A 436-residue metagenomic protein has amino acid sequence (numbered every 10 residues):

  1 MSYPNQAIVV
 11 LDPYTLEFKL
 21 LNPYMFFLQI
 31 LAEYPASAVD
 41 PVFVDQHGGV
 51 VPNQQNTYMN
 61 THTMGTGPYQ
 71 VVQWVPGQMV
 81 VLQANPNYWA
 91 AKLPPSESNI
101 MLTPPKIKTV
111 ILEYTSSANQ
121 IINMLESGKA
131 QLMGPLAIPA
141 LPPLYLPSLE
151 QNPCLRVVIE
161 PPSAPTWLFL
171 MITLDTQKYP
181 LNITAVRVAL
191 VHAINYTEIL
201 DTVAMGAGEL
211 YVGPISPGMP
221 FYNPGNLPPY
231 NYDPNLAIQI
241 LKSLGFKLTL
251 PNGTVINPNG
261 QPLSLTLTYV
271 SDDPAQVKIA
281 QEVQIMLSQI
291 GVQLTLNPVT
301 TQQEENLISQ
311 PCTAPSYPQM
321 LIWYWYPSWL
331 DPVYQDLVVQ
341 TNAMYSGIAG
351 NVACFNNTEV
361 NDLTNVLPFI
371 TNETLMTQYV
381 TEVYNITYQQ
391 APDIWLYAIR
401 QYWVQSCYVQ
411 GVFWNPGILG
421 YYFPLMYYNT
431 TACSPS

Functional and structural regions predicted by a protein language model:
M1-H47, P68-V75, C407: Surface-exposed binding/hinge segments that line and control ligand-binding clefts or catalytic entry sites
Y14-L16, I121, E126-L136, L155 (+4 more regions): Alpha-to-beta junction loops
N22-Y24, V75-V80, A84, L168-L170 (+4 more regions): Detector for C-terminal structural segments
H62-S98, S116, I121, P234 (+2 more regions): Bilobed "Venus flytrap"/periplasmic-binding protein-like clamshell domains and structurally analogous long
G65, T103-K108, T184, P234-T266: Immediate post-signal peptide segment of exported/extracytoplasmic ligand-binding proteins
V72-Q83, I111-K178, T197, D201 (+1 more regions): Extracellular/periplasmic solute-recognition and catalytic clefts
P76, Y114-S117, L244-P327, V352 (+1 more regions): Ligand/substrate-recognition segments at binding pockets and active sites
Y88-A91, Q177-V186: Short helix-loop capping/hinge motifs at secondary-structure junctions, enriched in acidic/polar residues
